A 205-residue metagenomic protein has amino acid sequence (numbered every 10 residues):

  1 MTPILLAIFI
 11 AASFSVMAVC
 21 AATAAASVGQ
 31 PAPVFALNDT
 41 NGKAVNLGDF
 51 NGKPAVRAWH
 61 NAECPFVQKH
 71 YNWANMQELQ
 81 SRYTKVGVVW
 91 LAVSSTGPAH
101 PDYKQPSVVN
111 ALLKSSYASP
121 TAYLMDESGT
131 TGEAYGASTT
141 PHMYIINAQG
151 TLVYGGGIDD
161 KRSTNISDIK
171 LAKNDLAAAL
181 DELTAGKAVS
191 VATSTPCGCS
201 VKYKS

Functional and structural regions predicted by a protein language model:
I4-M17: Bacterial N-terminal signal peptides
M17-V34: N-proximal helix/coil linker or "cap" segments that precede and/or mark the start of modular domains
F35-A55: A short beta-strand-turn-helix
F50-Q68, L180: Short active-site neighborhood of thiol/selenol oxidoreductases, capturing the structured segment around
G52-A55, K85-W90, A118-T121, A148-Q149: Loop/turn elements at helix/coil->beta-strand transitions in domains of secreted/extracellular proteins
Q68-S116, E127-A134: Structural microenvironment flanking redox-active thiols in thiol-disulfide oxidoreductases
N110-N147, L152-V153: Short, internal strand/loop/helix patches that form the active-site neighborhood or redox-interaction surface
N147-A148, L152-S205: Thiol-/selenol-based redox modules, centered on thioredoxin-like and closely related oxidoreductase domains
